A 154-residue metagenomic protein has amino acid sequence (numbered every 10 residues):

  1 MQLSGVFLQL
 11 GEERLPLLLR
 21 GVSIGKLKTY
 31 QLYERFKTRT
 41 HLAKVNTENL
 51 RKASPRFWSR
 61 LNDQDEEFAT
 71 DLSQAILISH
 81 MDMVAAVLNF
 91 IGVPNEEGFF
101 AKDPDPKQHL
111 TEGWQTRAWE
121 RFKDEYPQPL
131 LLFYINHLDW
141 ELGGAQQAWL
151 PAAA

Functional and structural regions predicted by a protein language model:
M1, L150-A154: Short intrinsically disordered terminal tails
M1-Y33: Short terminal alpha-helical segments
G11, Q147-A148: Aromatic-enriched hydrophobic runs in primary sequence
G21-Q146: Acidic, low-complexity, intrinsically disordered interaction modules
